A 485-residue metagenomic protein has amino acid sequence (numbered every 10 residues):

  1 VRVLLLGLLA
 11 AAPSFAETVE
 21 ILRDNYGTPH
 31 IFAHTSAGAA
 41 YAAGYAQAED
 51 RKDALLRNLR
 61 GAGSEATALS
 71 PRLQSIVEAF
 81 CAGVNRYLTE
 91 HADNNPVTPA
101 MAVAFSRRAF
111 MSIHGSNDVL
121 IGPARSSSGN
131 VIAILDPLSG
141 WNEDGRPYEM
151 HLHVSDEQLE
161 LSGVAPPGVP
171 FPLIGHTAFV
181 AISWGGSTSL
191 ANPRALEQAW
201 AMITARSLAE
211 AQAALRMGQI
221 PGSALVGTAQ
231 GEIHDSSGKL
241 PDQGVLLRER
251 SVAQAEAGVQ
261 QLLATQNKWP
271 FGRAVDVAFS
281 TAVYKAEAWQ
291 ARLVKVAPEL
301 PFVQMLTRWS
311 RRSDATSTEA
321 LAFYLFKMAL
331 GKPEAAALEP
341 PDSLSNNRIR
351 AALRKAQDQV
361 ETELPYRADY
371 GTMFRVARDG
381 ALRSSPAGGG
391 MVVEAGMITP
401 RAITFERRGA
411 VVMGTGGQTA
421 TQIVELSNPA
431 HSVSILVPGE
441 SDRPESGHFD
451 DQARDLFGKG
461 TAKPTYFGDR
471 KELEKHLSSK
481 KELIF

Functional and structural regions predicted by a protein language model:
V1-G7: Sec-dependent signal peptide recognition, specifically the positively charged N-region followed immediately by
A11-P13: N-terminal signal peptide c-region/cleavage motif recognized by signal peptidases
E17-F485: C-terminal/peripheral segments of proteins
